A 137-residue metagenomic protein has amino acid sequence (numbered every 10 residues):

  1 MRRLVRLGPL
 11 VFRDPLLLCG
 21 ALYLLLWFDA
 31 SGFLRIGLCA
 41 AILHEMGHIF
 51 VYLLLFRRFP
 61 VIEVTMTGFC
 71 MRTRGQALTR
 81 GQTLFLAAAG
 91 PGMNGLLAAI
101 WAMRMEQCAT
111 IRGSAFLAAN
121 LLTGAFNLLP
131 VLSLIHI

Functional and structural regions predicted by a protein language model:
M1-I135: Hydrophobic transmembrane alpha-helices and their immediate loop junctions in multi-pass integral membrane proteins
